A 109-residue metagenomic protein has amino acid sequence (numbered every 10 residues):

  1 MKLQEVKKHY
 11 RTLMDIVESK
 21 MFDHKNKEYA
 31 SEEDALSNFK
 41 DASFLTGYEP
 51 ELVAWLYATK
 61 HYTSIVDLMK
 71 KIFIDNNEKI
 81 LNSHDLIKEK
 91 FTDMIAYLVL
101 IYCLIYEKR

Functional and structural regions predicted by a protein language model:
M1-R109: Intrinsically disordered, low-complexity regulatory regions that flank transcription factor DNA-binding cores
